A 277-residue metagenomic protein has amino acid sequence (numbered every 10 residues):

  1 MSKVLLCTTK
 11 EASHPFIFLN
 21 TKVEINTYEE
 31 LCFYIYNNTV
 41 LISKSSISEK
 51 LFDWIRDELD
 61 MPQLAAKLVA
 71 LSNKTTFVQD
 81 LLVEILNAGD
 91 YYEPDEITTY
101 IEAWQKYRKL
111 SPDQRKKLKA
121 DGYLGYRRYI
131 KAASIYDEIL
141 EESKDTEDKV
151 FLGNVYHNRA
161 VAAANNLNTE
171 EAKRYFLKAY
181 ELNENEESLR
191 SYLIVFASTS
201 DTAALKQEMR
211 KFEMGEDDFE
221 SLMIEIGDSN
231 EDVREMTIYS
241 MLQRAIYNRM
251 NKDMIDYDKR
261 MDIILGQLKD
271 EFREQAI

Functional and structural regions predicted by a protein language model:
M1-D113: Long, contiguous interaction/recruitment modules in multidomain scaffold/adaptor proteins
A103-Y107, E141-V150: Flexible helix-coil transition and linker loops at the boundaries of alpha-helical arrays
